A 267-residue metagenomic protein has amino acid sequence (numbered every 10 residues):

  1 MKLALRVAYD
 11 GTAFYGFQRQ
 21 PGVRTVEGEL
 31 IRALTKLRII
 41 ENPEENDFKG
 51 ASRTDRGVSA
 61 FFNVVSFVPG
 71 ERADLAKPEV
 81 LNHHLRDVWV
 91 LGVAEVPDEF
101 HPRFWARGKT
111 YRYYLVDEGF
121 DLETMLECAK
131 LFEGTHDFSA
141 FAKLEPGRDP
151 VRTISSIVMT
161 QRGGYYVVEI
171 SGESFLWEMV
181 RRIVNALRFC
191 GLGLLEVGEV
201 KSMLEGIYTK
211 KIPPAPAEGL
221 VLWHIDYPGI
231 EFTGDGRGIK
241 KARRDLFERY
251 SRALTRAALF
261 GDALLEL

Functional and structural regions predicted by a protein language model:
M1-L267: Structured-RNA-binding interfaces characteristic of tRNA pseudouridine synthases
